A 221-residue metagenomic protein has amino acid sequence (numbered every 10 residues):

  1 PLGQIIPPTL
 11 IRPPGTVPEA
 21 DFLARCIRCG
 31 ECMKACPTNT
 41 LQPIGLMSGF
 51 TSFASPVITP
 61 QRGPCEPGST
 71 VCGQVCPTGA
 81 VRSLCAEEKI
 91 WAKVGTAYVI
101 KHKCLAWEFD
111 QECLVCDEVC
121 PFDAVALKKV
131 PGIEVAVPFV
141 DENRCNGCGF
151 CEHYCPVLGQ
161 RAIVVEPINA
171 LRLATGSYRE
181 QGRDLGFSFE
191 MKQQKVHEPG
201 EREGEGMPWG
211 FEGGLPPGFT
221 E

Functional and structural regions predicted by a protein language model:
P1-E221: Non-ligating segments of multi-cofactor redox enzymes
